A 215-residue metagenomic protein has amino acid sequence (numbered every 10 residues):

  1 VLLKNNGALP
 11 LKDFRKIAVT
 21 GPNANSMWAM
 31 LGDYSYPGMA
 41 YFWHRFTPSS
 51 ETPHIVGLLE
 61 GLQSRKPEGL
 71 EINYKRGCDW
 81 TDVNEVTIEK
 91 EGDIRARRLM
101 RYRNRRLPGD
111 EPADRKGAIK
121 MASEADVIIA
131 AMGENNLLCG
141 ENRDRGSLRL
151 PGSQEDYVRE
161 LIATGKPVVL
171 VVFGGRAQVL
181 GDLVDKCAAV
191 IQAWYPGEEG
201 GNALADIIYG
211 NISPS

Functional and structural regions predicted by a protein language model:
V1-S215: C-terminal non-catalytic regions of proteins with extracellular/luminal or membrane-system context
